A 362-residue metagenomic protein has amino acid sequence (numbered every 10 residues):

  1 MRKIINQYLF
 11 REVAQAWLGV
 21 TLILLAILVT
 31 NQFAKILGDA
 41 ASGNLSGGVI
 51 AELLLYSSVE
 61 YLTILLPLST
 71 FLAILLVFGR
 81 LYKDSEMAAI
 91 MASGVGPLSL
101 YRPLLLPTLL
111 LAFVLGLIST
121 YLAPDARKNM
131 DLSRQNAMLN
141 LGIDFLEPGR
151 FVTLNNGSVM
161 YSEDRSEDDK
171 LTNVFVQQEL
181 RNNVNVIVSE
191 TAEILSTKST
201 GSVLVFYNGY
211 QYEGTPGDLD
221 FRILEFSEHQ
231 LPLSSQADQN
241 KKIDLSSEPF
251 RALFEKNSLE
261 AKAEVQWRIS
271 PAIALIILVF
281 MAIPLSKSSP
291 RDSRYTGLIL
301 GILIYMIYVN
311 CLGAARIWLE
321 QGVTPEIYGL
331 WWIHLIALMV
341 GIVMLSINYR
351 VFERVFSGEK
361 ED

Functional and structural regions predicted by a protein language model:
M1-L154, T200, G214-G217, P232-D362: Transmembrane alpha-helices
L9, L171, I187-S189, L204-G209: Extended beta-sheet lipid-handling architectures
N155, V184-T191: Amphipathic hydrophobic-ligand
Y161-S166, S189-S196: Extended lipid/amphipathic-ligand handling interfaces
S166-K170, N185, T197-L204: Edge/loop elements at the starts and ends of beta-strands within beta-rich repeat scaffolds
V176-E179, Y207-T215: Short, solvent-exposed aromatic-acidic interface loops
S189-T191, I223-L224, L245: N-terminal amphipathic/hydrophobic interface segments
